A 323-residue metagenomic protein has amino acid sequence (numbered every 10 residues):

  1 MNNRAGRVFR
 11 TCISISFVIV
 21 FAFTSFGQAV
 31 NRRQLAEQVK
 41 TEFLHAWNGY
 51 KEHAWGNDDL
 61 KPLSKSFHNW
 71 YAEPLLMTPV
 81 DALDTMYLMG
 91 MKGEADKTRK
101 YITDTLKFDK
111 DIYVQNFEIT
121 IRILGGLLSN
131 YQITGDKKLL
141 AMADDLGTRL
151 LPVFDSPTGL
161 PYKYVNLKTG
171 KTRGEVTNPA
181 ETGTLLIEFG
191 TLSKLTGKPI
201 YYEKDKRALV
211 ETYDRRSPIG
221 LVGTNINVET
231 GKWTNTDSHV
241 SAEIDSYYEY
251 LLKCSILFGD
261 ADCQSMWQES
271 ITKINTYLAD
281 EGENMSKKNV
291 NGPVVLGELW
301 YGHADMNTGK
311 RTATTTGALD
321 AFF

Functional and structural regions predicted by a protein language model:
M1-N2, L319: Intrinsic-disorder/low-complexity regions
N2-I15: Bacterial N-terminal signal peptides that target proteins for export
A5-G6, F26-Q28: Intrinsically disordered low-complexity regions specifically enriched for long asparagine
C12-T24: Bacterial N-terminal signal peptides
G27-F322: Glycan-recognition and catalytic cores of secretory/periplasmic carbohydrate-active enzymes
